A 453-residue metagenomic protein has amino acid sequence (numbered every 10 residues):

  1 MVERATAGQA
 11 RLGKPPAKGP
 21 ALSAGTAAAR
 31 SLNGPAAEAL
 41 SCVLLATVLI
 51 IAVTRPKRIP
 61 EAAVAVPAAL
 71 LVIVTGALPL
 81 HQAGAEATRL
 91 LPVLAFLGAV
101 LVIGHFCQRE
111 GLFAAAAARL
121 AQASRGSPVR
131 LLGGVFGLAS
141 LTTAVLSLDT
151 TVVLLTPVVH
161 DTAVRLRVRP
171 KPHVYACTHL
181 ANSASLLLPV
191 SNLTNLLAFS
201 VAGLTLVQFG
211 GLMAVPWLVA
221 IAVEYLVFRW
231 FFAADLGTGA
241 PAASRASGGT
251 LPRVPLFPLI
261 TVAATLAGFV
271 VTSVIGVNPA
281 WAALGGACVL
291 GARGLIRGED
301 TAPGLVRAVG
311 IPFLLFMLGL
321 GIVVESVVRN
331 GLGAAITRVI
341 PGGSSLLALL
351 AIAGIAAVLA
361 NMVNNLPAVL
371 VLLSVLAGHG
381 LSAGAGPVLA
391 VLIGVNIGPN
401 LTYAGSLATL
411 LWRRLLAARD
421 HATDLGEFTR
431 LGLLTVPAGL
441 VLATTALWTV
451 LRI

Functional and structural regions predicted by a protein language model:
L32, A37-Q108, A115-A123, V277-G343: Hydrophobic transmembrane alpha-helices of multi-pass solute/ion transporters
L80, L193, A264-V270, G319-A335 (+1 more regions): Hydrophobic alpha-helical transmembrane segments in multi-pass integral membrane proteins
G84-K171, P312-L381: Membrane-embedded alpha-helical segments and adjacent helix-loop junctions characteristic of multi-pass solute
L90-L101, F209-E224, N278-P279, V388-L401: Alpha-helical transmembrane segments
G126-G134, R165-A176, L206-A214, S382-A390 (+1 more regions): Membrane-interface alpha-helices at helix entry/exit sites of multi-pass transporters
T143-V153, P170-L204, E224-R229, A360-L373 (+2 more regions): Alpha-helical transmembrane segments and, especially, the helix-loop junctions at the ends of these helices
V168, V207-R253, I397-I453: Juxtamembrane and boundary regions of transmembrane helices in multi-pass small-molecule transporters and channels
I221-T301: Long, contiguous bundles of hydrophobic transmembrane helices that form the permeation core of multi-pass
